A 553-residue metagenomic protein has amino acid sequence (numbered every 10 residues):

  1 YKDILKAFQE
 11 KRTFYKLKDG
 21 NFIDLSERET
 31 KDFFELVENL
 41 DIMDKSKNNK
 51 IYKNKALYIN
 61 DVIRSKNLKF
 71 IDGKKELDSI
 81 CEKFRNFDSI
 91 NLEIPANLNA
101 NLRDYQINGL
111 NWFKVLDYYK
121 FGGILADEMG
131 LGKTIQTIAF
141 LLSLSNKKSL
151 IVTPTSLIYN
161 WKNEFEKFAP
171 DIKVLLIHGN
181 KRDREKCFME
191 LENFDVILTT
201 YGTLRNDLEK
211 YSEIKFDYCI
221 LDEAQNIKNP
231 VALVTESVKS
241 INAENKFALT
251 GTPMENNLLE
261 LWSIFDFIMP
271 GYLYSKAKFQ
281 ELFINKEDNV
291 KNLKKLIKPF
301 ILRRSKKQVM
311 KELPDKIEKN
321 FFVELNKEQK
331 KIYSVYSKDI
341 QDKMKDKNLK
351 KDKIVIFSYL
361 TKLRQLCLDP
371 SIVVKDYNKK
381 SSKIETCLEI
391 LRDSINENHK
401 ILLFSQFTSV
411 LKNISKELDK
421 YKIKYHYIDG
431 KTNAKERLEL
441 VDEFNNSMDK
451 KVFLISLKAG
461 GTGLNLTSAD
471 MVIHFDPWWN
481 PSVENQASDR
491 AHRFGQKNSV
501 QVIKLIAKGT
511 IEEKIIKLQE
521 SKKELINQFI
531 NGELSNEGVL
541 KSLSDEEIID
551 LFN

Functional and structural regions predicted by a protein language model:
Y1-K83, L261: Charged, low-complexity intrinsically disordered regions
F70-D288, N292-N553: ASCE P-loop NTPase motor core, strongest for the SF2 helicase catalytic module
